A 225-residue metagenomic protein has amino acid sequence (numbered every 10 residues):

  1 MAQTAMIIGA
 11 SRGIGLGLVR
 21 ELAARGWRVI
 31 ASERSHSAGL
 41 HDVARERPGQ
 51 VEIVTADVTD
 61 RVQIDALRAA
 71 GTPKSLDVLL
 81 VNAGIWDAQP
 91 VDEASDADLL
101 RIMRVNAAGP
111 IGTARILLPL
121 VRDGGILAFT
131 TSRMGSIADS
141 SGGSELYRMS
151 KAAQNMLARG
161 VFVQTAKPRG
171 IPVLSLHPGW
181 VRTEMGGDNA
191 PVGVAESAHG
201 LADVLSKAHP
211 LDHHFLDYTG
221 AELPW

Functional and structural regions predicted by a protein language model:
I7-I8, V81-N82, I126-S132, P172-H177: Structural signature of the Rossmann-like NAD(P)-dependent dehydrogenase/reductase core
S11, G15-R20: N-terminal Rossmann NAD(P)H-binding glycine-rich loop of SDR-like oxidoreductase domains
R25-L40: Conserved glycine-rich Rossmann-like NAD(P)H-binding loop of the short-chain dehydrogenase/reductase
E46-V62: Rossmann-fold cofactor-recognition segment
T59-K74: Conserved Rossmann-fold cofactor-binding substructure of NAD(P)-dependent oxidoreductases
I85, P90-L100, I111, D123-K167: Catalytic loop of short-chain dehydrogenase/reductase
I171, S175-P178, T183, G187-W225: C-terminal helical subdomain
